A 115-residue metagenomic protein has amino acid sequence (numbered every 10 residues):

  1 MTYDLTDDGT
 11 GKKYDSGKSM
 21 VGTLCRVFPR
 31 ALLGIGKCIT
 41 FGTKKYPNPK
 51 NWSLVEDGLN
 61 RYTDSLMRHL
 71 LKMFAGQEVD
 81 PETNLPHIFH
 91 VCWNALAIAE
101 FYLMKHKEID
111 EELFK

Functional and structural regions predicted by a protein language model:
M1-K115: Intrinsically disordered, low-complexity regulatory regions that flank transcription factor DNA-binding cores
